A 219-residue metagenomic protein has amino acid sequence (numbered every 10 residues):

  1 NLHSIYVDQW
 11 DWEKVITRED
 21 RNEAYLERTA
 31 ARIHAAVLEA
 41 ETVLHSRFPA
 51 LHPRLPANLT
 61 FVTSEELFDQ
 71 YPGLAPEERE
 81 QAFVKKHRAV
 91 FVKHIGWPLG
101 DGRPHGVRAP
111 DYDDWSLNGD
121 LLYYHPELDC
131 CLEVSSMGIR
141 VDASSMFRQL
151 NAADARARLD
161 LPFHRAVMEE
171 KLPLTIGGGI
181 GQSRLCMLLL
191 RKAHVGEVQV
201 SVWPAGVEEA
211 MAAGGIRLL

Functional and structural regions predicted by a protein language model:
N1-T17, H164-R165: Residues forming anionic-ligand binding surfaces in small-molecule and nucleic-acid pockets of primarily soluble enzymes
Q9, E23, A30, D160-L161 (+1 more regions): Alpha-helix initiation and N-capping motif
W10, R32-A35, M187-L188: Residue-level signal for well-ordered alpha-helical scaffold segments within enzymatic catalytic domains
I16-A24: Inter-helical turn/loop segments and adjacent helix faces that build the functional surface of alpha-helical bundle
Y25-L44: Compact, glycine/acidic-enriched structural inserts
T29-H34, A50-L59, I216-L219: Noncatalytic linker/hinge segments flanking ATPase motor cores
L38-L74: Alpha-helical scaffold segments that mediate packing/assembly in large oligomeric complexes
S64-L219: A translation/RNA-centric and nucleic-acid-associated enzymatic feature enriched in Class II aminoacyl-tRNA synthetases
